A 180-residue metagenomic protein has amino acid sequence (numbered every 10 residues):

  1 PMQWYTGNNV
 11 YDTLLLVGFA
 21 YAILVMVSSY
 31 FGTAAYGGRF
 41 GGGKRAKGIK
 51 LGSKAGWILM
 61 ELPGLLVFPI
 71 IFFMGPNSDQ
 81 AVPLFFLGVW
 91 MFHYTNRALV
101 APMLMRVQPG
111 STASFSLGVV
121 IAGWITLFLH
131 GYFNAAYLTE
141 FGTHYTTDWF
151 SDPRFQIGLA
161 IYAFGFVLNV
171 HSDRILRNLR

Functional and structural regions predicted by a protein language model:
P1-R180: Membrane-anchoring alpha-helices and their flanking helix-loop junctions
